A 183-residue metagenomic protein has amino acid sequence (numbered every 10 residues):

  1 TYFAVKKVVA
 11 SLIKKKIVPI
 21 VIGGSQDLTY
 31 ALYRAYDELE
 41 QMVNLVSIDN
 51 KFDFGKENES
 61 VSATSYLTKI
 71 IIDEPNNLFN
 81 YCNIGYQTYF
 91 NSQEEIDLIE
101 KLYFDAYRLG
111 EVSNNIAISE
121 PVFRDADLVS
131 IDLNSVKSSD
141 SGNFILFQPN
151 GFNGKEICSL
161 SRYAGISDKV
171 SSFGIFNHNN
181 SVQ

Functional and structural regions predicted by a protein language model:
T1-Q183: Conserved alpha-helical scaffold segments that buttress catalytic/binding sites
